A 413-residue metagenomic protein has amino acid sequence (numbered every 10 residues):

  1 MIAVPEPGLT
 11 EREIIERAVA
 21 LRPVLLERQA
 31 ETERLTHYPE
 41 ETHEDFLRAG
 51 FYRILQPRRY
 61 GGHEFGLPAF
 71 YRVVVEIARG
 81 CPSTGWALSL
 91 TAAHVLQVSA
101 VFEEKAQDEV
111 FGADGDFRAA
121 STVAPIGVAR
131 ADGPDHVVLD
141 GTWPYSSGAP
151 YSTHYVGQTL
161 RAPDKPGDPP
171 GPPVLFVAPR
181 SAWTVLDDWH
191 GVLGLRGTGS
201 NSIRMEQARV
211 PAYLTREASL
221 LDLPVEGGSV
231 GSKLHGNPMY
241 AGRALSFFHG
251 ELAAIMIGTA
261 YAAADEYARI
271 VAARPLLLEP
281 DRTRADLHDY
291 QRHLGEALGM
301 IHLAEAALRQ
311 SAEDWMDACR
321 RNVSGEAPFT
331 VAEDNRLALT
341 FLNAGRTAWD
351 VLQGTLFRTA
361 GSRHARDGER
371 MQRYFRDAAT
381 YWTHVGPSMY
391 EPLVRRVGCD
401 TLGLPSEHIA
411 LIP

Functional and structural regions predicted by a protein language model:
M1-E16, A20, L411-P413: Basic/polar N-terminal segments that are highly enriched at the extreme N-terminus, encompassing both cleavable
V19, G258-Y261, D265, G295-H302 (+3 more regions): Generic structural signal for well-ordered, non-transmembrane alpha-helical segments in soluble/cytosolic regions
L26, A30-E33, L303-N343, Q353-S362: C-terminal helix-coil-helix/basic helical segment that borders enzyme active sites and/or dimer interfaces and provides
Y38-R48, R53-T153, P163-G171: Glycine-rich flavin
V73, L139-G141, M205, A260 (+2 more regions): Buried hydrophobic positions in well-ordered alpha/beta secondary-structure cores of metabolic enzymes
S146-D188, G199: A short core secondary-structure module
L193, S200-I301: Glycine-rich beta->alpha junctions and the first turn(s) of the following alpha-helix
S362-P413: Glycine-rich phosphate/cofactor-binding loops in nucleotide/flavin-utilizing enzymes
